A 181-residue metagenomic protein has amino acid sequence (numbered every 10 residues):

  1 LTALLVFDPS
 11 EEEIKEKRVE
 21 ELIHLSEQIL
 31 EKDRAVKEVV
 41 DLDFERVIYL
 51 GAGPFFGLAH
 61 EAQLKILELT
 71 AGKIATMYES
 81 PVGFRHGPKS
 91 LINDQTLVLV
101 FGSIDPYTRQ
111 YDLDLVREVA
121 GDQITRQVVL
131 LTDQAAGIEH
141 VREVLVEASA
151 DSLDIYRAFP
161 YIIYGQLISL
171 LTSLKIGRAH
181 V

Functional and structural regions predicted by a protein language model:
L1-H180: A SIS-like phosphosugar-recognition module
